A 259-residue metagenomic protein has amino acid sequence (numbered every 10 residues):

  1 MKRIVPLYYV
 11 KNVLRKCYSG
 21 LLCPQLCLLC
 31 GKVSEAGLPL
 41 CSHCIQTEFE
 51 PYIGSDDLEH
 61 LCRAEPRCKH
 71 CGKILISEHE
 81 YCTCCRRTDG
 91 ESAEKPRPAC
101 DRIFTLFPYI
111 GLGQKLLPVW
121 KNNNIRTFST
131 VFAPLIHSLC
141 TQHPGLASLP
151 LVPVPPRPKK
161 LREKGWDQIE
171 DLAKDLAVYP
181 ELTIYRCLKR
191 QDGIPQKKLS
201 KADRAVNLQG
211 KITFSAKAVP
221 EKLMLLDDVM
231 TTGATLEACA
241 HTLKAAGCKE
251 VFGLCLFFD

Functional and structural regions predicted by a protein language model:
M1-D227, T231-D259: Glycine-rich phosphate/pyrophosphate-handling loop used in enzymes and phosphotransfer proteins
